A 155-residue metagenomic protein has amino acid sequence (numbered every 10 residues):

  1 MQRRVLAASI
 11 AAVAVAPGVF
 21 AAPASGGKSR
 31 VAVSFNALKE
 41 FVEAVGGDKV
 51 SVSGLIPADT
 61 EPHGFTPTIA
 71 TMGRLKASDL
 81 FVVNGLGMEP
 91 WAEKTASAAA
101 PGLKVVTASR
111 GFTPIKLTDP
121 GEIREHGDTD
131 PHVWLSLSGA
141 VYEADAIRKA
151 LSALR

Functional and structural regions predicted by a protein language model:
R3-A7: N-terminal export leaders
S9-G18: Bacterial N-terminal signal peptides
F20-R155: Extracytoplasmic metal-acquisition and chelation regions
